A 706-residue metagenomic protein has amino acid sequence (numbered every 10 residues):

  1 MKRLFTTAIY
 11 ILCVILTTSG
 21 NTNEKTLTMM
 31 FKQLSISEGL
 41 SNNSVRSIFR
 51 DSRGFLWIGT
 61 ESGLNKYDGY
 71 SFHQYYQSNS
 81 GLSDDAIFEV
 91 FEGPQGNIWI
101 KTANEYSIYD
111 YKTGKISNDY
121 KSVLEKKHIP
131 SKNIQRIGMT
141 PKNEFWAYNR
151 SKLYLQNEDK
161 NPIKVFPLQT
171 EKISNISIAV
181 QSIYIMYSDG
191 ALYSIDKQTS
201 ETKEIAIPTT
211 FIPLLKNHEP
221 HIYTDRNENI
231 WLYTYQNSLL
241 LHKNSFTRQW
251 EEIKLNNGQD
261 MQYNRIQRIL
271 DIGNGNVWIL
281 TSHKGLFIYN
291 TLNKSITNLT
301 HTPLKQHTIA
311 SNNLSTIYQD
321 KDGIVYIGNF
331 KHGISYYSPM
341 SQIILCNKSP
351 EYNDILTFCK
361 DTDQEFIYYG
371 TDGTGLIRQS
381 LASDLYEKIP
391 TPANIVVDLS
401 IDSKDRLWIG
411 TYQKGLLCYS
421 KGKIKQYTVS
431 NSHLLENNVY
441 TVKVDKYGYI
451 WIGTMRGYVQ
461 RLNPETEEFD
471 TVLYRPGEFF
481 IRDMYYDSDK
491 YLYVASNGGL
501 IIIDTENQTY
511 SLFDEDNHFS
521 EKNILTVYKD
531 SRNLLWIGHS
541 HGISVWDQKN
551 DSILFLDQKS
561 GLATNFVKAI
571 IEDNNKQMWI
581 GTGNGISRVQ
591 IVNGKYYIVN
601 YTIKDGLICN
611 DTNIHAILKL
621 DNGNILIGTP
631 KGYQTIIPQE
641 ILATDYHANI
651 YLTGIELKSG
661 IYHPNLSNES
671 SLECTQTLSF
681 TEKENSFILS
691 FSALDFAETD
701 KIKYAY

Functional and structural regions predicted by a protein language model:
M1-M30, I48, I324-Y326, F366 (+1 more regions): Bacterial Sec-dependent N-terminal signal peptides
S19-S52, S78-A86, Y120, L124-N133 (+13 more regions): Residue-level "micro-hotspots" composed of small/polar
R50-R53, F91-Q95, M139-K142, I178-V180 (+10 more regions): Residue-level detector of Asp-centered blade-edge/turn motifs that repeat once per structural unit in beta-propeller
F55-W57, N97-W99, E144-W146, S182-I185 (+10 more regions): Conserved beta-propeller blade signature
S62-N65, N104-S107, R150-Y154, S188-L192 (+10 more regions): Loop/turn residues immediately N-terminal
Y67-S71, D110-G114, N157-N161, D196-S200 (+10 more regions): Short loop/turn segments that connect beta-strands within beta-propeller blades
F72-Q95: Blade-loop segments of beta-propeller domains
